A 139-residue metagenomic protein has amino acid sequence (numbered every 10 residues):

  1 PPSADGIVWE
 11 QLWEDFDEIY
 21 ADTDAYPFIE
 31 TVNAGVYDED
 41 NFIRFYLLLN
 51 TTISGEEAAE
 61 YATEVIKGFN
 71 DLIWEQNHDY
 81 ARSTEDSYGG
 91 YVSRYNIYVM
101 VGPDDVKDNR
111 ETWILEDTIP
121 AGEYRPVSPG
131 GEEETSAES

Functional and structural regions predicted by a protein language model:
P1-W13: N-terminal presequence-like segments and adjacent domain-start helices
E10-D17, A59, T63: Generic detector of well-ordered alpha-helical segments enriched in charged/polar residues, highlighting helical
F16, Y20-P27, V36, V65-I73 (+1 more regions): Sec/Tat-exported extracytoplasmic proteins
Y20-T52: Short edge beta-strands and adjacent turn/loop segments
D22, H78-S139: Polar/charged, Gly/Pro-rich intrinsically disordered segments
I43-Y95: Mature extracytoplasmic domains of secretory-pathway proteins
